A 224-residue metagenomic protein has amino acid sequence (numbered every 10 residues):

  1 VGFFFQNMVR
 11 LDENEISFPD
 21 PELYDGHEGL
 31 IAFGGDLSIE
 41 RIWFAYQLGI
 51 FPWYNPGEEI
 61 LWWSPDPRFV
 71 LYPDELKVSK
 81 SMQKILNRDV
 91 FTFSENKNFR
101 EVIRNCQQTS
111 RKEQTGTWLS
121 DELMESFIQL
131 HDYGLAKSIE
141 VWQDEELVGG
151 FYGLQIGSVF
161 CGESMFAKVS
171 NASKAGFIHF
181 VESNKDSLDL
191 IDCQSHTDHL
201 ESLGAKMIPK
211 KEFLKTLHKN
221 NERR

Functional and structural regions predicted by a protein language model:
G2-R224: N-acyltransferase acceptor-side catalytic subdomain
